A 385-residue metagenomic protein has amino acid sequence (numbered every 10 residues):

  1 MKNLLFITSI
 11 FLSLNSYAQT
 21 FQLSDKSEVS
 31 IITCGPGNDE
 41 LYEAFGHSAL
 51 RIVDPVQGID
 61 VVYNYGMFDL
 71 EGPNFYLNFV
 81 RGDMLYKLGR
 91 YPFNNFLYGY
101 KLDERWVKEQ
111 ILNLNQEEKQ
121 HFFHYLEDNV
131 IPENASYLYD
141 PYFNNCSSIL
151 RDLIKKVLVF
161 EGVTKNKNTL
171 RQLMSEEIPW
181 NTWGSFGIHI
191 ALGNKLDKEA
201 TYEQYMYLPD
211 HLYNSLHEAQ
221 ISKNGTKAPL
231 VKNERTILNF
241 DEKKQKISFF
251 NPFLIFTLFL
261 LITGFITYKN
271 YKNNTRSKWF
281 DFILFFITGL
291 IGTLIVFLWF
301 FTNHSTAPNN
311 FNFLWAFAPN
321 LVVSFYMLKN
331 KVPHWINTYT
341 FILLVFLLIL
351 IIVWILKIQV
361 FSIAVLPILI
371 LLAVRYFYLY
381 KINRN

Functional and structural regions predicted by a protein language model:
M1-F21, Y271, R384-N385: Bacterial Sec-dependent N-terminal signal peptides
D25-E104: Glycine-rich catalytic cores of cysteine/serine-nucleophile enzymes that process amide/ester linkages in cell-envelope
L97-N168, F325, P367: Active-site nucleophile-His-acid catalytic modules used for acyl/amide transfer and hydrolysis across diverse enzymes
Y142-Y207: Soluble non-transmembrane domains of integral membrane proteins
N194-E203, A228-V231, I255-L261, F285-T288 (+1 more regions): Hydrophobic alpha-helical transmembrane segments
E203-K232: Extended, hydrophilic extramembrane loops/domains of integral membrane proteins
S222-K223, P229-S305: Core alpha-helical transmembrane segments of integral membrane proteins
N270-Y271, F282-N385: Generic detector of multi-pass transmembrane helix bundles and their immediately adjacent loops in polytopic membrane
